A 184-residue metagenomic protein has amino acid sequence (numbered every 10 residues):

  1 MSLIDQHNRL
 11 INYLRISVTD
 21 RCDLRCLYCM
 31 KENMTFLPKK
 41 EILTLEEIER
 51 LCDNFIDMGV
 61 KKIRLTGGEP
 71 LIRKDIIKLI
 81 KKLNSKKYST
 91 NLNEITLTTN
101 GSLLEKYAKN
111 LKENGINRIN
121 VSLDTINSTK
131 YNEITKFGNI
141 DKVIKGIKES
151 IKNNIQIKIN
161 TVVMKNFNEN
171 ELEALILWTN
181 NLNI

Functional and structural regions predicted by a protein language model:
M1-Y13, L177, N181: Auxiliary Fe-S-binding modules of radical SAM enzymes
S2, P38, I126-T129: Residue-level signal for pocket-adjacent positions within structured domains
Q6-E46: Canonical Radical SAM [4Fe-4S] cluster-binding loop centered on the CxxxCxxC motif and its immediate flanking residues
V18, P70, V163: Hydrophobic adenine-recognition pocket in adenosine-nucleotide-binding enzymes
F36, G67-P70: Glycine-rich, proline-tolerant flexible connector loops at the mouths of alpha/beta enzymes
L45, E49-R64, R73-L177: Radical SAM/AdoMet-radical enzyme domain recognition
I184: Histidine- and aromatic-rich ligand-binding microenvironments
